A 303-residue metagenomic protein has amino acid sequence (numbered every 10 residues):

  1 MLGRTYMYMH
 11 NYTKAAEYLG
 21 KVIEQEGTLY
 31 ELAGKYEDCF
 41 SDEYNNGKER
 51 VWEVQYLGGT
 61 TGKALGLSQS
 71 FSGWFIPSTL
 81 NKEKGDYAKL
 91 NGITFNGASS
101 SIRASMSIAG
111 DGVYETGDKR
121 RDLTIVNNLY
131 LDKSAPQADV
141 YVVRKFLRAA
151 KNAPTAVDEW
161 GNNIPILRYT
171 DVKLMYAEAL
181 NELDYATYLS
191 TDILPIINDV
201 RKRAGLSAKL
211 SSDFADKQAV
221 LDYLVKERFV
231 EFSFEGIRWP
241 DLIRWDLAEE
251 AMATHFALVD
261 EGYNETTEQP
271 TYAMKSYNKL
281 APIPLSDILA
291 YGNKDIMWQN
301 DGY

Functional and structural regions predicted by a protein language model:
M1-I23, W52, D118, N163-V200 (+3 more regions): Extended, hydrophobic/aromatic-rich amphipathic alpha-helical segments that build helical scaffolds
H10-K14, L129-D132, G205, A215-A219: Generic structural signal for short, solvent-exposed loop/turn connectors between secondary structure elements
K21, T28-E182, A248-Y303: Elongated scaffold/linker segments in the mid-to-C-terminal portions of large proteins
E26-G27, A204: Alpha-helical junction/boundary sensor with strong preference for TPR arrays
L189-L289: A long, glycine-enriched binding/interface module in the latter
